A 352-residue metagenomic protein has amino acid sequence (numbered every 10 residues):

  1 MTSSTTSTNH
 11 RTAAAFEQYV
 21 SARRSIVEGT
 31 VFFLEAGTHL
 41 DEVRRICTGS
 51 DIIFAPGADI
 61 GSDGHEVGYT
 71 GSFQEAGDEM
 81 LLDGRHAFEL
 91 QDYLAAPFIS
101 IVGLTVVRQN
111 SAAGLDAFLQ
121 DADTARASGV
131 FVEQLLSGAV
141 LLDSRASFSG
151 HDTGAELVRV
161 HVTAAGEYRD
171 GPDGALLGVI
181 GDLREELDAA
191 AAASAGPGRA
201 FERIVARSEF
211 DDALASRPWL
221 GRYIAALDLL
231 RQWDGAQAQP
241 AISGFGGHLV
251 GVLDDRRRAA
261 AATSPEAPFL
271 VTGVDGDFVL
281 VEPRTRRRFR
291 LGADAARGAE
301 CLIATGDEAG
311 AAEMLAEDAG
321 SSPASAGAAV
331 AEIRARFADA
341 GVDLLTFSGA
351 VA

Functional and structural regions predicted by a protein language model:
M1-I52, P197-A238, R290-A352: Long, charge-rich, low-complexity alpha-helical segments
S4-T5, V130-L135, V140-L142, G251-D254 (+2 more regions): N-terminal start-of-chain detector that recognizes signal peptides and the immediate post-cleavage beginning
N9-S21, F32-A95: A short, well-structured beta->alpha microelement
T12-A15, L141-D143, V160-T163, A261-T263 (+1 more regions): Short amphipathic alpha-helical surface micro-motifs
A58-R159, L176-G181: Radical SAM enzyme [4Fe-4S]-AdoMet core and its adjacent flexible, acidic and glycine-rich loops/tails across
L135-A226, V281, R288-A296: Accessory C-terminal segments flanking Radical SAM cores
W219-E282: Long, low-complexity, charged/polar intrinsically disordered regions in eukaryotic proteins
L270-A295, L302: C-terminal accessory/binding modules appended to enzymatic or scaffolding proteins
